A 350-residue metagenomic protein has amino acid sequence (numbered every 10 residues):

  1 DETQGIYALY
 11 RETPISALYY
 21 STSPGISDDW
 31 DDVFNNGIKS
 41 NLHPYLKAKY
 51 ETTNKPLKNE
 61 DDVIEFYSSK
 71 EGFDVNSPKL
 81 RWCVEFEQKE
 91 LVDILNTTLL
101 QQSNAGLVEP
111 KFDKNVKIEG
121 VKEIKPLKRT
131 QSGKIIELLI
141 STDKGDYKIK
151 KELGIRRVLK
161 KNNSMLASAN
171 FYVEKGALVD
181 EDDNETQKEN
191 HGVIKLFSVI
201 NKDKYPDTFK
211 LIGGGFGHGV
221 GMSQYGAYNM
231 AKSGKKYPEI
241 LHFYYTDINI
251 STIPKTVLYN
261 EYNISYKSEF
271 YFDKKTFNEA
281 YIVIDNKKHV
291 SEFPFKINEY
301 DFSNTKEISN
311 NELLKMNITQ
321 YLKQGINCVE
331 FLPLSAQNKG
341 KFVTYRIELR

Functional and structural regions predicted by a protein language model:
D1-Y281, K288-V290, K296-S303, I308-N311 (+2 more regions): Conserved, single-site charged/polar hotspot
N278-I284, F295, E312-L314, L322-S335: Short, well-structured beta-strand segments within conserved domains
